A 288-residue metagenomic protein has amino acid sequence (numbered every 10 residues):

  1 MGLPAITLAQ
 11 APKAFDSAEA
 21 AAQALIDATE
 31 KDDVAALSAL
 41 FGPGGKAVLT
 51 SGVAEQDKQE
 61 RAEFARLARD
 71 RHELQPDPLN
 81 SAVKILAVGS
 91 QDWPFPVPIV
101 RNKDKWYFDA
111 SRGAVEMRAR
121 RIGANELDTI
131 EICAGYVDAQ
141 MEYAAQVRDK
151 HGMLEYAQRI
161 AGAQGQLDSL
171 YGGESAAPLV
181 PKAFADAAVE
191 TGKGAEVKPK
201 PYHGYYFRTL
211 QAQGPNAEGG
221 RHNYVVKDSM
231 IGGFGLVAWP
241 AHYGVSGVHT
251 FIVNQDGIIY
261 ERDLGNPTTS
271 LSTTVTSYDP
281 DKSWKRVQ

Functional and structural regions predicted by a protein language model:
M1-T7: C-terminal segment of classical bacterial N-terminal signal peptides
L8-K31, R112-D138, E142: Short, low-complexity N-terminal intrinsically disordered segments enriched in polar/charged residues
T29, G232-Q288: C-terminal soluble interaction/assembly domains
D33-G45, L154-E155: Short, well-ordered alpha-helical segments enriched in acidic and aromatic residues
F41-P43, P78, S90, R101-K103 (+5 more regions): A mature extracytoplasmic/lumenal domain signature
G45-F95, E196-P201, R208, Q213-N216 (+1 more regions): Surface-exposed, charged secondary-structure patches
K84-A87, Q91-L127, E131-A134, I258-R262: Short beta-strand edge/turn micro-motifs at domain boundaries
Y143-V245: Flexible, glycine-rich surface segments
